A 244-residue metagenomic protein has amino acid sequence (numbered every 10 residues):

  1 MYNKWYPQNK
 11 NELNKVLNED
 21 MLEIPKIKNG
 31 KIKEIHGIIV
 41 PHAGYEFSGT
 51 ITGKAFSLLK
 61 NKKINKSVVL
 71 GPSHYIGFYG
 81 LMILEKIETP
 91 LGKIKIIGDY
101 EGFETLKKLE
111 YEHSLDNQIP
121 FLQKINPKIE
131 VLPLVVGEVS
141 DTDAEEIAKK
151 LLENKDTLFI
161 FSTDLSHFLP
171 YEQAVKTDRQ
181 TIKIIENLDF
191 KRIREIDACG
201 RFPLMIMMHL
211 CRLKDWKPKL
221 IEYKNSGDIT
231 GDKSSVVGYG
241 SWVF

Functional and structural regions predicted by a protein language model:
M1-T230: Active-site histidine-anchored catalytic micro-motif
K224-F244: Long, Lys/Arg- and hydrophobic-enriched amphipathic alpha-helices
